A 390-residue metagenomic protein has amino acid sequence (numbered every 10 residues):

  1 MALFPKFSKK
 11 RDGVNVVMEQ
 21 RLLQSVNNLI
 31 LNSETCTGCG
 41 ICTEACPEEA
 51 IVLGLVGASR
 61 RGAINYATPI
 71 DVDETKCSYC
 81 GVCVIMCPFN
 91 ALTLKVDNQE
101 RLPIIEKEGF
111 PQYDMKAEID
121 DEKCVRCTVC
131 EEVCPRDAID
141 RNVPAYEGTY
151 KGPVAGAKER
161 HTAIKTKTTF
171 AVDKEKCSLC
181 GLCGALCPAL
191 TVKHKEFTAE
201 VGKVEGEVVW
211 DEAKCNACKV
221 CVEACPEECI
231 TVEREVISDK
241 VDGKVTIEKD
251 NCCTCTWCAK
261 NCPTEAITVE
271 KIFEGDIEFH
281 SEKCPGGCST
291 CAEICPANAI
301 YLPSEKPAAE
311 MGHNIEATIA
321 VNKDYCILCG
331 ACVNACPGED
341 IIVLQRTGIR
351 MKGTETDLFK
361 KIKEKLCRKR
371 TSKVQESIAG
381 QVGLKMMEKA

Functional and structural regions predicted by a protein language model:
M1-N27, T35, S59-Y79, V84-A390: Flanking helices and flexible, charged tails adjoining ferredoxin-like Fe-S electron-transfer domains in multi-subunit
I30, C36, G40-A45, E49-G54: Short, contiguous, helix-prone interaction/anchoring segments in small proteins
